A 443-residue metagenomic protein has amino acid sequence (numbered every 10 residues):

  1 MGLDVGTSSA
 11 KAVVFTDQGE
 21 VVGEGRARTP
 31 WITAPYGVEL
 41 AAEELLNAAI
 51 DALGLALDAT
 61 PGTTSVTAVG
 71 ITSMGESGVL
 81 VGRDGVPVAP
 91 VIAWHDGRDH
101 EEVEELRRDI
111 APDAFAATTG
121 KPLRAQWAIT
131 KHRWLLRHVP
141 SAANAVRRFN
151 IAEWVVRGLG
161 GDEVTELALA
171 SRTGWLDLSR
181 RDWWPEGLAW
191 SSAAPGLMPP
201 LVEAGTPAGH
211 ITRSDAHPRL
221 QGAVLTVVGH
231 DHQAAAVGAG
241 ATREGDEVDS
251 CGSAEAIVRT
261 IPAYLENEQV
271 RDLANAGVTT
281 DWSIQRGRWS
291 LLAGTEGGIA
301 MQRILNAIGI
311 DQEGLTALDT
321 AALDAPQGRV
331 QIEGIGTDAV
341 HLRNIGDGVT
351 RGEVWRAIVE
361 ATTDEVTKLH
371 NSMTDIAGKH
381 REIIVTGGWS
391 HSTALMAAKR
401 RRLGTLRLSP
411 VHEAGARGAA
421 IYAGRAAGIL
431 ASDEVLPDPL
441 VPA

Functional and structural regions predicted by a protein language model:
M1-G2, R107-T119, I129-I151, V156-V164 (+5 more regions): Active-site core segments that coordinate phosphate-bearing ligands/cofactors across diverse enzyme families
M1-P90, A117, N144, A216-L225 (+3 more regions): N-terminal glycine/serine-rich phosphate-binding loop of ATP-dependent small-molecule kinases, especially carbohydrate
G6-S9, S65-T67, T72-G75, A128 (+4 more regions): Short, basic and Ser/Thr-rich N-terminal targeting/leader segments
A27-P30, I92-D99, S253-E255, V411-A414: Short, acidic/turn-prone active-site loops that include or flank metal/cofactor- and phosphate-binding residues
D58-W94, P122-Q126, V156-D177, P200-E203 (+1 more regions): Short beta-strand-loop/turn "lid" adjacent to the catalytic site in phosphate-handling enzymes
V79, E101-E105, A235-V237: Pocket-flanking alpha-helical
I92-P112: Short alpha-helix plus adjacent loop in nuclease-associated cores
